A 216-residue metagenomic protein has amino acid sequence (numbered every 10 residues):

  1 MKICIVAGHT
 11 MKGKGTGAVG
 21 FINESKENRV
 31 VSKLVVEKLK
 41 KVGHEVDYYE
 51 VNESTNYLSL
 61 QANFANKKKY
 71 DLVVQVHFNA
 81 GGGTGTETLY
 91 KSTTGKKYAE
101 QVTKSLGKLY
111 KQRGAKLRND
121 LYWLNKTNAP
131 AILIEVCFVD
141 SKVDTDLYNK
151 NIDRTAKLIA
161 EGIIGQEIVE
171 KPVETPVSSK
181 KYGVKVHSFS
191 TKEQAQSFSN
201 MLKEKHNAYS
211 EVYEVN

Functional and structural regions predicted by a protein language model:
K2-G8, S188: Short beta-strand segments enriched in small/hydrophobic residues
K2-I3, K12-G13, S25-E174: Active-site-proximal helix/loop segments of hydrolytic enzymes
A7-I22: Glycine-rich N-terminal loop/short-helix segment of MobA-like nucleotidyltransferase
G8, V51, V215: Acidic/polar N-terminal loop/beta-strand segments that form early-domain functional surfaces
A18, V51, V74, V184-K185: Short, flexible active-site loop motifs that bind/organize anionic cofactors or intermediates
P172-N216: Solvent-exposed beta-strand motifs enriched in subsets of small alpha/beta binding domains, especially certain
